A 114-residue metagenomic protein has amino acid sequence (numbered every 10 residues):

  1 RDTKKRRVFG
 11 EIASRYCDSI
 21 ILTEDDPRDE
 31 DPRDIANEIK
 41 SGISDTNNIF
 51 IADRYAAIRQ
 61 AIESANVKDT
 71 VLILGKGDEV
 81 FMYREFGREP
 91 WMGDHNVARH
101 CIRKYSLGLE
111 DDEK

Functional and structural regions predicted by a protein language model:
R1-K114: ATP-dependent carboxylate-amine ligase
